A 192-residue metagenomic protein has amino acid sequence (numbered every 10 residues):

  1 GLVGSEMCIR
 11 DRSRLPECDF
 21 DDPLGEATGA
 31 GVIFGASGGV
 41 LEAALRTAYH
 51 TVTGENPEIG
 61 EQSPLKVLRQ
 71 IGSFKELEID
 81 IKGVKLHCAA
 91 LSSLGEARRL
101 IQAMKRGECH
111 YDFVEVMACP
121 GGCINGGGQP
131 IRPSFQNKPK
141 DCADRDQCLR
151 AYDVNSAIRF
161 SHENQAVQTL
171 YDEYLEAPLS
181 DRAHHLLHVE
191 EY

Functional and structural regions predicted by a protein language model:
G1-C8: Short, small-residue-biased leader/transition segments that mark boundaries at the very start of proteins
R10-S13, C18-A48, T53: A conserved mid-domain beta-alpha-beta active-site/ligand-binding segment of alpha/beta enzyme cores
R12-C18, G54-L68, H110-E115, F160: Flexible, glycine/charged-enriched surface loops at secondary-structure junctions
G31, G35, G39-L45, N56-G95: Accessory "access/gating" subregions that flank catalytic or transport cores
I101-A118: Immediate flanking context of iron-sulfur cluster ligation sites
F113-I131: Local cysteine-cluster metal-coordination motifs and their immediate loop/turn environment, predominantly Fe-S cluster
I131-R150: Catalytic phosphate/nucleotide-handling subdomain of diverse soluble enzymes
S161-Y192: Short flanking/linker segments adjacent to small metal-binding domains or redox-active Cys/His motifs
